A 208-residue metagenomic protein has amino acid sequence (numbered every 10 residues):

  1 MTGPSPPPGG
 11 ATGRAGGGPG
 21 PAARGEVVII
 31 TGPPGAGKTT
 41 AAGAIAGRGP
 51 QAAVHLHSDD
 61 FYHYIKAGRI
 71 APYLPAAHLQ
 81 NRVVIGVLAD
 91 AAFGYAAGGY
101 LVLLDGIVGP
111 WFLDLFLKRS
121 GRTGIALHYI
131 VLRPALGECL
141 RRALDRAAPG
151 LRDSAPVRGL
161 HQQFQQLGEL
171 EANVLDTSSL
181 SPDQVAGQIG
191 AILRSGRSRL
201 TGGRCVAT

Functional and structural regions predicted by a protein language model:
I30: Hydrophobic anchor at the beta1->P-loop junction of P-loop NTPases
P33: P-loop (Walker A) phosphate-binding loop of NTP-binding proteins
A36: ATP-binding Walker
T39: Walker A/P-loop
G43-F93: Conserved substrate/cofactor phosphate-moiety recognition/catalytic segment in nucleotide-dependent phosphotransferases
L79-L127: Glycine-rich phosphate-binding loop used to anchor ATP phosphates in small-molecule kinases, encompassing both
G106, T123-A143, L175: Conserved phosphate-donor/acceptor-positioning beta-strand/loop module used by diverse small-molecule
D145-A191, S195-T208: Small-molecule kinase domains that catalyze NTP-dependent phosphoryl transfer to phosphate-bearing small molecules
